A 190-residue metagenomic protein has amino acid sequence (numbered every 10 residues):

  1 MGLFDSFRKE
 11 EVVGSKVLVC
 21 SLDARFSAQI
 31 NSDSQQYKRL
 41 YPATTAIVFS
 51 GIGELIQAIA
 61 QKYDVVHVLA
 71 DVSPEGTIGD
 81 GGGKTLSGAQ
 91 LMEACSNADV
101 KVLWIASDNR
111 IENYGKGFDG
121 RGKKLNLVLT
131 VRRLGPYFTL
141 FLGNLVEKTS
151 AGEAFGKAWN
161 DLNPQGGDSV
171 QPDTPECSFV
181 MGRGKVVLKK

Functional and structural regions predicted by a protein language model:
M1-G2, A154: Coil-to-alpha-helix initiation sites in intrinsically disordered, low-complexity, charged segments
G2-S73, T77-T85, A106: A domain-level signal for caspase-like cysteine endopeptidase catalytic cores and their zymogen-processing architecture
Y41, K62-Y63, A98-V100, L125: Short, well-ordered alpha-helix to beta-strand connector turns
G51-L55, Q90, N113: Short acidic active-site motifs
G79-S107: Caspase-like (clan CD) cysteine peptidase catalytic core
D99-K190: Active-site-proximal C-terminal subdomain of hydrolase catalytic domains
